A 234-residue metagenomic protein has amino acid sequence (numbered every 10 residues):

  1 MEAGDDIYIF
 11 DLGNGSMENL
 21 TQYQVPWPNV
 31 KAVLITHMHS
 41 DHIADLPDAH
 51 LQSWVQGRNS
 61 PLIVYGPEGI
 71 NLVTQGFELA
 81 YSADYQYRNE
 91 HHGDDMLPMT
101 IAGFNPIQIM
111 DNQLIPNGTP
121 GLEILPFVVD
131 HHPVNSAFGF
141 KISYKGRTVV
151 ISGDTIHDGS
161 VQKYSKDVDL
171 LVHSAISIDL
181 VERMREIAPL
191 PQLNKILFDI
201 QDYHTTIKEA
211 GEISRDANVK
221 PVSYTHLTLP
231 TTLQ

Functional and structural regions predicted by a protein language model:
M1-V150, I156: Binuclear metal-dependent hydrolase catalytic cores
D6, N218-K220: Loop/turn elements at helix/coil->beta-strand transitions in domains of secreted/extracellular proteins
K31, D169, K220: Conserved acidic residues
Q56-R58, S165, S214-N218: Short, conserved loop/helix-junction motifs that constitute active-site signature segments in enzyme catalytic cores
R147-I187: Active-site-proximal loop/helix segments of hydrolase catalytic cores
L193-T205: A short acidic, glycine-rich active-site loop that binds or catalyzes chemistry on phosphate/adenosine moieties
Y203-R215: A short, acidic, amphipathic alpha-helical segment used as a generic capping/interface helix at domain edges
T225-T231: Conserved small/polar residues in nucleotide/adenosyl-binding loops
